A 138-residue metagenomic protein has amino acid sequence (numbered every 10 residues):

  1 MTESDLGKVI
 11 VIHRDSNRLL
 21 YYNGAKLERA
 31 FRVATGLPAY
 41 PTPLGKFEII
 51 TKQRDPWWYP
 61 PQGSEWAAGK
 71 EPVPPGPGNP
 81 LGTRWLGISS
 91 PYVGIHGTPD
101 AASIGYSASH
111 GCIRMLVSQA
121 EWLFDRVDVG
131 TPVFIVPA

Functional and structural regions predicted by a protein language model:
M1-D5, L37-Y40, L44, W57 (+1 more regions): Exported/periplasmic cell-wall-interacting domains
M1-P56: Cell wall/extracellular polymer interaction/catalysis modules
